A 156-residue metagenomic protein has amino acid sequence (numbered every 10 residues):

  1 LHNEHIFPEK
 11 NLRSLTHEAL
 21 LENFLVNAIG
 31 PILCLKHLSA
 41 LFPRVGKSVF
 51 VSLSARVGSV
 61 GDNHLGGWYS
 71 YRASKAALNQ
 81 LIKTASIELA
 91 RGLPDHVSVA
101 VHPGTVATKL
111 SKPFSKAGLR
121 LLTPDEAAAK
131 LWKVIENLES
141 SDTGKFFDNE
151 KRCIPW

Functional and structural regions predicted by a protein language model:
H2-I32, R44-G92, G104: Catalytic loop of short-chain dehydrogenase/reductase
L33-L41, A85, D95-H96, N137: A structural motif corresponding to the C-terminal end of an alpha-helix and its immediate exit/capping segment
L35, I82, A128: Short-chain dehydrogenase/reductase
S59, A107, C153-P155: Flexible, glycine-rich phosphate/dinucleotide-binding loops and adjacent beta-alpha linkers at cofactor/substrate
T84, P113-F114: Residue-level signal for well-ordered alpha-helical positions
H96, A100, S115-W156: C-terminal helical subdomain
P103-P113: Short, flexible catalytic-loop segment of classical short-chain dehydrogenase/reductase
